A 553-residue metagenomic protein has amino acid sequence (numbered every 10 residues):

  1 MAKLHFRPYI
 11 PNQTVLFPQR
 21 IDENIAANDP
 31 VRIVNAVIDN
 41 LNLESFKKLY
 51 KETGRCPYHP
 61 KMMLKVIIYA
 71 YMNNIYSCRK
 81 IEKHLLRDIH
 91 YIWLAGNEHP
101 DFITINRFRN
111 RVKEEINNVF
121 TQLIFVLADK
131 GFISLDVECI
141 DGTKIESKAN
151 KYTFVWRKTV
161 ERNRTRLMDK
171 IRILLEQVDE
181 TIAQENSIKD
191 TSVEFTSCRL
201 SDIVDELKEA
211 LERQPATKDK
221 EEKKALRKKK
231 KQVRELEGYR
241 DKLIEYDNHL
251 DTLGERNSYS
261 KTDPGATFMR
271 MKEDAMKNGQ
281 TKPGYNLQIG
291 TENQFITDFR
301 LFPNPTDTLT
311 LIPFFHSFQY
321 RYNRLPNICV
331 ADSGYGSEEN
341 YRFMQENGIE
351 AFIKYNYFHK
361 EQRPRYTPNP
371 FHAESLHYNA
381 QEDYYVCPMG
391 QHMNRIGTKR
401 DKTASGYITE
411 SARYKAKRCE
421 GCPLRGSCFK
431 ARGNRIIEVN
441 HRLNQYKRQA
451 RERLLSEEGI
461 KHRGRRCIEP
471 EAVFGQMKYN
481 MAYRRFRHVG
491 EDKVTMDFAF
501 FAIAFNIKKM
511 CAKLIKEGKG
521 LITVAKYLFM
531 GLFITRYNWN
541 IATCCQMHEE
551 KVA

Functional and structural regions predicted by a protein language model:
M1-R32: Hydrophobic alpha-helical membrane-insertion signals
A2, T14, D39-L41, M62 (+4 more regions): Intrinsic-disorder/low-complexity peptide segments enriched for small residues
P8, C56, I67, N74-R87 (+1 more regions): Anion-binding and metal-coordination hotspots
R20, N28-D29, H59, D263 (+1 more regions): Secondary-structure junction/capping motif
A26-I68, H441: Basic, short loop/linker segments at the boundary and entry of helix-turn-helix/winged-helix-like folds
